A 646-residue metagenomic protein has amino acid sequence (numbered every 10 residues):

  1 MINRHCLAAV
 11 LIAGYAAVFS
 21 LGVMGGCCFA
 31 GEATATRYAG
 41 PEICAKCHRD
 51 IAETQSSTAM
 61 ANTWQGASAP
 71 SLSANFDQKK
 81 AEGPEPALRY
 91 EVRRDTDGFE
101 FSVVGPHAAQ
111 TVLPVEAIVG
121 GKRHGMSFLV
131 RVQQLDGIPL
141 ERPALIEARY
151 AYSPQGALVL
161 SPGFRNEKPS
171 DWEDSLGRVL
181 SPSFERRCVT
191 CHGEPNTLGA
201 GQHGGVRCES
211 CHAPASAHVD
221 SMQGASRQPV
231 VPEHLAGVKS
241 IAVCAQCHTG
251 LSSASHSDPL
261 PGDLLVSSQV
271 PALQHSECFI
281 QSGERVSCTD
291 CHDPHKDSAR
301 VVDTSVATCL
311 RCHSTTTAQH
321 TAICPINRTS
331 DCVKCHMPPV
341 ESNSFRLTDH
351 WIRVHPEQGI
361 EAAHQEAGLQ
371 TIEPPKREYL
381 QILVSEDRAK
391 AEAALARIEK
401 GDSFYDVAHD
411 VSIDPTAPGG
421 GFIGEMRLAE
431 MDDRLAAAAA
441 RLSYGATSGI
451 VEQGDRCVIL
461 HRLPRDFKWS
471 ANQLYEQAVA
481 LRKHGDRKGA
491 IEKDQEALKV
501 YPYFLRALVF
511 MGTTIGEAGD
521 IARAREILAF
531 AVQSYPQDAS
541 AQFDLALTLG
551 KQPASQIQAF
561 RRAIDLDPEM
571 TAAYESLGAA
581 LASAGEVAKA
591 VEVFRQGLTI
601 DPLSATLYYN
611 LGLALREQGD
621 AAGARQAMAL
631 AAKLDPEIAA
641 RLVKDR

Functional and structural regions predicted by a protein language model:
D50-V132, P143-L145, P154-E173, P195-E373: Primarily the internal scaffold of c-type cytochrome electron-transfer domains, especially repeated/multiheme c-type
T371-K400, I413-D433, I459-A480: Well-structured core secondary-structure elements of compact alpha/beta domains
A471, L505-R506, A539-S540, T571-A572 (+2 more regions): Helix-start (N-cap) detector for alpha-helical repeat units in TPR-like alpha-solenoids, especially tetratricopeptide
K483-K493, E517-F530, L549-R562, S583-Q596 (+1 more regions): Structural signature of tandem alpha-helical TPR/SEL1-like repeats, specifically the intra-repeat loop/turn
L613-R646: Terminal, low-structured helical/coil segments at or just beyond the last alpha-helical repeat
